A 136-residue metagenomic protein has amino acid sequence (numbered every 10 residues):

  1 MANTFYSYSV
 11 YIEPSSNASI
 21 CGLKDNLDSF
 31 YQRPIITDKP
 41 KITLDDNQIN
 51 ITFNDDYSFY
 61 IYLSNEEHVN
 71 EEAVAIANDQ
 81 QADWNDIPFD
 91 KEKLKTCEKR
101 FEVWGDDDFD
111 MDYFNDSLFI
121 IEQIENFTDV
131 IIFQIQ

Functional and structural regions predicted by a protein language model:
M1-Q136: Acidic (Asp/Glu-rich) sequence patches and key acidic residues that form negatively charged surfaces used
